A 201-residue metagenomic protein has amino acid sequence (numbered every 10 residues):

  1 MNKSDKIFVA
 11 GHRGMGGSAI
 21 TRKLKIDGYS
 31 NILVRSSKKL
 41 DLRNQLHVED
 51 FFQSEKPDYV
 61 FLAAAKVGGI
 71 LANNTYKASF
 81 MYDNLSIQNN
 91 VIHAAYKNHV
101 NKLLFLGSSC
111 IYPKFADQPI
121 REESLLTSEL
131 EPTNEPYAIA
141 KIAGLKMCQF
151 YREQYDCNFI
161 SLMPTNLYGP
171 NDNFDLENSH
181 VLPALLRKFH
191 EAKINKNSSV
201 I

Functional and structural regions predicted by a protein language model:
S4-D27: N-terminal Rossmann NAD(P)H-binding glycine-rich loop of SDR-like oxidoreductase domains
A10, R35, V60-K66, L103-S109 (+1 more regions): SDR active-site strand-loop-helix element
K25-D50: Adenosine-cofactor binding site in Rossmann-like domains, unifying the SAM/SAH pocket of S-adenosylmethionine-dependent
N44, Y59, D83-I87, K102 (+2 more regions): Conserved cofactor-binding/catalytic machinery of classical short-chain dehydrogenase/reductase
Q45-L85, K97, K114: NAD(P)H-binding glycine-rich loop region in Rossmannoid oxidoreductase-like domains and their noncatalytic homologs
N89-N134, I160: Conserved Rossmann-fold NAD(P)-dependent oxidoreductase catalytic core, especially the SDR/UDP-sugar
F115-S124, Q149-I201: NAD(P)-dependent short-chain dehydrogenase/reductase
P136, A140-A143: Active-site helix of classical SDR
